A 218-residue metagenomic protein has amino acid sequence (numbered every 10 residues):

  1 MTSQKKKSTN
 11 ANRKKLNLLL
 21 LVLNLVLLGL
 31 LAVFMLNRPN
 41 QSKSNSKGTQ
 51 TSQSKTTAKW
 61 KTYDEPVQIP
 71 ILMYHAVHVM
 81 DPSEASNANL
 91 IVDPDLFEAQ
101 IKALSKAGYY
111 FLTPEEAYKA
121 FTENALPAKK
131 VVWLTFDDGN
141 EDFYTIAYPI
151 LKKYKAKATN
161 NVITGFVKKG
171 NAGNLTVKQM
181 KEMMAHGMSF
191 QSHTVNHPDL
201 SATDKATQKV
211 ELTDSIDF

Functional and structural regions predicted by a protein language model:
M1-L16: N-terminal Lys/Arg-rich, disordered targeting/topogenic segments
K14-P39: Sec-dependent N-terminal signal peptides of Gram-positive bacterial secreted proteins and lipoproteins
R38-I69, N87: N-terminal, intrinsically disordered, polar/charged segments of Gram-positive cell-envelope systems that serve as
T62-V67, Y109-E115, F143: Short acidic/polar alpha-helix capping motifs at helix-coil junctions
Y63, N124-L126: Surface-exposed acidic, glycine-flexible loop patches that form ligand/cofactor-binding and adhesion interfaces
V67, L72-M80, E84-I91, A128-V132 (+1 more regions): Metal-dependent polysaccharide deacetylase catalytic core of the NodB/CE4 family, i.e., the active-site-bearing domain
V92-N124: C-terminal domain-boundary segment and adjacent tail
